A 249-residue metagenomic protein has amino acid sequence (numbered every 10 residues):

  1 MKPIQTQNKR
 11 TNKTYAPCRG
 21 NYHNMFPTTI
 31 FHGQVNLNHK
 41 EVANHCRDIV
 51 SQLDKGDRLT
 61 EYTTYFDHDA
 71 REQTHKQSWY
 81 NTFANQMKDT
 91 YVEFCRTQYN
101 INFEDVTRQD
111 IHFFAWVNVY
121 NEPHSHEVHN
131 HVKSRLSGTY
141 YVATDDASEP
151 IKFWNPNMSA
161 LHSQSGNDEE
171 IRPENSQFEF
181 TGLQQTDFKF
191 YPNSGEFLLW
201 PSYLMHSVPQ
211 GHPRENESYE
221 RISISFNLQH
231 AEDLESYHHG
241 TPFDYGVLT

Functional and structural regions predicted by a protein language model:
K2-F103, S125, P242: Non-heme Fe(II)/2-oxoglutarate
F26-T28, H112, K133-R135, Y219-R221: A general secondary-structure signal for short beta-strands and their flanking turns/coil in non-transmembrane regions
S78-A115, N121-L136, V142-D146: Active-site region of the double-stranded beta-helix
V117-L199, P209, E220, H230-P242: Catalytic core of non-heme Fe(II) oxygenases with the double-stranded beta-helix
M205-S223: Ligand-binding loop in jelly-roll beta-barrel domains
N227: An acidic/histidine-cluster motif and surrounding catalytic segment that typifies divalent-metal-assisted enzyme active
F243-V247: Protein-protein interaction interfaces in oligomeric scaffolds, predominantly long amphipathic alpha-helices
